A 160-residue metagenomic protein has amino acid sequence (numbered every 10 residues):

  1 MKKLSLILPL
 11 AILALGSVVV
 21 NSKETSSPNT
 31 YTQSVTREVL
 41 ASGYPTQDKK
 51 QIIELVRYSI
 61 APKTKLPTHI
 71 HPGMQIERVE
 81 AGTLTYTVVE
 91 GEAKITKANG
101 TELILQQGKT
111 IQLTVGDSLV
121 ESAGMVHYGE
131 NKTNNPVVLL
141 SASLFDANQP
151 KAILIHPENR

Functional and structural regions predicted by a protein language model:
M1-S5: Positively charged n-region of N-terminal signal peptides that target proteins for export
I7-G16: Bacterial N-terminal signal peptides
G16-R57, E102-L103, T110-Q112, V120 (+1 more regions): A short, N-terminal "cap"/entry segment at the start of jelly-roll beta-barrel domains of the cupin/DSBH fold
Q47-D48, I70, R78, L105 (+3 more regions): Extracellular/periplasmic catalytic domains that process cell-envelope and extracellular macromolecules
E54-I76, T87-A93, T114, S122-M125: Conserved short histidine dyad/triad with adjacent acidic residue
G73-Q107: Glycine- and acidic-residue-biased ligand/ion/polar-headgroup-sensing regions
Q112-S118, A123-Q149: Ligand-binding loop in jelly-roll beta-barrel domains
